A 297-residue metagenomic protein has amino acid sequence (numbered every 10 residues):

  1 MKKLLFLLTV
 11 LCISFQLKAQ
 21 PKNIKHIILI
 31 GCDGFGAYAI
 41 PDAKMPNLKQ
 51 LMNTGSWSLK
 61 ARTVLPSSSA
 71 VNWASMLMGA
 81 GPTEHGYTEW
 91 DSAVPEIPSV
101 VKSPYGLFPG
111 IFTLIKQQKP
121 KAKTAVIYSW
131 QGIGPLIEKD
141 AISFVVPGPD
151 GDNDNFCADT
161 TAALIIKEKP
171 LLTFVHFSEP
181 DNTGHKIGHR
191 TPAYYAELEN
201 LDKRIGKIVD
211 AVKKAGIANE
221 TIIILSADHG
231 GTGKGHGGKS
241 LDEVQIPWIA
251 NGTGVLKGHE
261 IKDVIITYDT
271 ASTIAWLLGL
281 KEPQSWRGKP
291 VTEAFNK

Functional and structural regions predicted by a protein language model:
M1-K22: Bacterial Sec-dependent N-terminal signal peptides
P21-I24, G36-Q117: Active-site nucleophile/metal-coordination loop of metallo-enzymes that catalyze phosphate/sulfate and related
I27-G31, S58-R62, S75-L77, L114 (+6 more regions): Structural recognition of the beta-strand scaffold that forms the well-ordered cores of secreted hydrolase catalytic
I28-L29, N47, E197-L241, I274: Metal-dependent active-site segment of extracytoplasmic phospho-/sulfohydrolases and closely related
G34-A39, R62-T63, E96-S103, T113-L114 (+5 more regions): Second-shell loop/turn segments in exported
L77, K239-K281, T292: Substrate-binding rim/cap in mid-to-C-terminal beta-strand-loop elements of soluble/periplasmic
H85-T88, S99-D154: Catalytic-site neighborhoods of secreted/periplasmic enzymes that process anionic sulfate/phosphate groups
Q131-V146, T161-K203, K207: Active-site His/acidic residue clusters
